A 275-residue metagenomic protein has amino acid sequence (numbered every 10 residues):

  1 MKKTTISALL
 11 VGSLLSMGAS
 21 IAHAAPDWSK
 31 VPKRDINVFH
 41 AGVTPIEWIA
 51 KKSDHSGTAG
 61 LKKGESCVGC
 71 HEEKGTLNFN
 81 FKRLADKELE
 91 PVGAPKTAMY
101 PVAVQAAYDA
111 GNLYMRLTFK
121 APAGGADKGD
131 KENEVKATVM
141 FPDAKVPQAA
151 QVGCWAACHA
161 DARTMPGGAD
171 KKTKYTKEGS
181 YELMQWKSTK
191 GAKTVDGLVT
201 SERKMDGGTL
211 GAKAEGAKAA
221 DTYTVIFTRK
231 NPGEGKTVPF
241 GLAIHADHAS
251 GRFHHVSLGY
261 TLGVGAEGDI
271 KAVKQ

Functional and structural regions predicted by a protein language model:
M1-L9: Bacterial N-terminal signal peptides that target proteins for export
A8-M17: Bacterial N-terminal signal peptides
M17-A24: Sec/Tat signal peptide C-region and signal peptidase I cleavage site
A24-D54, T138-K187, G233-Q275: Acidic/polar low-complexity flexible segments
K52-V68: Sequence/structural segment immediately N-terminal to covalent heme-attachment motifs in c-type and related
G64-K74, C158: The canonical Cys-X-X-Cys-His
N112-F119, Y223-R229: Short, well-ordered beta-strand segments enriched in hydrophobic/aromatic residues
G129-A137: Short coil-to-beta strand junction motifs in C2/discoidin
